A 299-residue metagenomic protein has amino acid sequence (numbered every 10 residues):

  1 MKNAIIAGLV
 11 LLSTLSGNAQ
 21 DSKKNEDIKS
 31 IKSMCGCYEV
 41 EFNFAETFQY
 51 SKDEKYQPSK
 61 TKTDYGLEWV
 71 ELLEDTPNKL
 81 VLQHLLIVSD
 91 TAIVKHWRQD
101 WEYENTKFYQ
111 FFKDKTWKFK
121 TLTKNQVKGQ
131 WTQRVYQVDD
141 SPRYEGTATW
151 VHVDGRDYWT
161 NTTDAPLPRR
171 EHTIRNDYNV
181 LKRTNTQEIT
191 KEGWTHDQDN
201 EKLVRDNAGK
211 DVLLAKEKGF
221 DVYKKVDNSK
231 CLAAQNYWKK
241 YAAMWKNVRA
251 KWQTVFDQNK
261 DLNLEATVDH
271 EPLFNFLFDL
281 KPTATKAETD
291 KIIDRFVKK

Functional and structural regions predicted by a protein language model:
M1-S22: Bacterial Sec-dependent N-terminal signal peptides
S22-C37: N-terminal helix-cap/turn-to-beta initiation motif at the start of protein domains
K23-D27, N43-P77: Short, solvent-exposed loop/hinge segments that bridge or flank secondary-structure elements
E39-F48, L85, T162-R170, D197-V204: Generic short beta-strand segments
S51, D75-D114: N-terminal intrinsically disordered, cationic/polar leader segments that include organellar targeting peptides
Q57-K60, D64-E74, Q83, Q99-W101 (+3 more regions): Hydrophobic/aromatic beta-strand elements that line small-molecule binding cavities or substrate pockets in beta-rich
K128-K182, E201-V204: Short helix-loop boundary/capping segments
L181-N185, K191-P282, K291-K299: Acidic, serine/threonine-rich low-complexity disordered tracts
